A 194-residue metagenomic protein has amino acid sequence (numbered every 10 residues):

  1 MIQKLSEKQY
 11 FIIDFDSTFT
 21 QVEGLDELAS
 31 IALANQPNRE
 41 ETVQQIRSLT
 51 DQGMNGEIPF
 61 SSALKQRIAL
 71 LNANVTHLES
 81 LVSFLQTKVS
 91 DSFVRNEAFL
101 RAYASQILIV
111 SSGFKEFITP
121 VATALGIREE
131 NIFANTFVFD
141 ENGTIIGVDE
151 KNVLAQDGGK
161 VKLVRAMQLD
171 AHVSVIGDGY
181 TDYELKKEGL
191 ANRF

Functional and structural regions predicted by a protein language model:
I2-T136: Alpha-helical substrate-recognition element adjacent to the catalytic core
Q9, E130, V173-S174, N192: Conserved acidic residues
S83-T87, E150-Q156, A171-H172: Short, flexible loop segments at the rims of nucleotide/cofactor-binding pockets, characterized by
A102-L108, A171-V173, L190-F194: Short active-site oxyanion
K115, V138-D140, T181: Surface-exposed, flexible loop/turn segments at secondary-structure boundaries
E129-V161: Glycine/Thr-rich beta-alpha phosphate-binding loop at enzyme active sites
A155-Y183: Conserved Lys-Pro-Asp/Glu-containing loop-to-beta segment of HAD-superfamily phosphomonoesterases, centered on
L185-E188: Hydrophobic residues within well-ordered alpha-helices
